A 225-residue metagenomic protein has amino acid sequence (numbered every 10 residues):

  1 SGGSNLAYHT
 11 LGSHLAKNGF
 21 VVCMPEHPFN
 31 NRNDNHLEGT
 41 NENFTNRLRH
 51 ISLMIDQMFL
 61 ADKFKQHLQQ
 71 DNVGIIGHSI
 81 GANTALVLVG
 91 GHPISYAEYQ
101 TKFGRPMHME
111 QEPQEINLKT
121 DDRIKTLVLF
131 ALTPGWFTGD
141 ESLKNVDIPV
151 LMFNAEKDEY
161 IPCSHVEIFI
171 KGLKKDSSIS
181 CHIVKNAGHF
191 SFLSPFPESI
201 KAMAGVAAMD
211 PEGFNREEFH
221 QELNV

Functional and structural regions predicted by a protein language model:
S1-D34, E159-C163: Short substrate-entry loop that stabilizes the transition state in hydrolases
G2, S79-A82: Active-site loop->helix "elbow" adjoining a glycine-rich segment at hydrolase catalytic centers
A7, G39-D71, N83-V89, P93-P113 (+1 more regions): Alpha/beta-hydrolase active-site loop
T138, E159-H165, F192: Conserved alpha/beta-hydrolase "acid-adjacent" motif
S142, I148, P162-G172, F196: Short alpha-helix in the alpha/beta-hydrolase fold that links the catalytic acid
V146, M152-N154, D158: Short beta-strand/loop motif that positions the catalytic acidic residue of the alpha/beta-hydrolase fold
L173-V206: Catalytic histidine neighborhood in serine/cysteine hydrolases with alpha/beta-hydrolase-type architecture
